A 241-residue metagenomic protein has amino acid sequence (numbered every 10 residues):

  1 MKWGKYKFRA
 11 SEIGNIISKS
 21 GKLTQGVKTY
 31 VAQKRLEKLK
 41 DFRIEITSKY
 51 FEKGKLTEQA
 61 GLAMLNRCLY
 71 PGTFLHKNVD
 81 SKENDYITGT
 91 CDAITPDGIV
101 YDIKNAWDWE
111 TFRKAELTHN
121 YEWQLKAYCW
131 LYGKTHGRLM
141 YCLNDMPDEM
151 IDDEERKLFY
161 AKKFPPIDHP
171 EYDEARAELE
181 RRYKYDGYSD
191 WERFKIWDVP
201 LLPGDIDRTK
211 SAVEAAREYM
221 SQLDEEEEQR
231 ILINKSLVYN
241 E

Functional and structural regions predicted by a protein language model:
M1-M64, C68-Y70, M146-D148, D153-E180 (+1 more regions): Charged, glycine-rich intrinsically disordered N-terminal tails and low-complexity linkers that flank
L69, T73-A215, L223: Nucleic-acid nuclease catalytic cores
